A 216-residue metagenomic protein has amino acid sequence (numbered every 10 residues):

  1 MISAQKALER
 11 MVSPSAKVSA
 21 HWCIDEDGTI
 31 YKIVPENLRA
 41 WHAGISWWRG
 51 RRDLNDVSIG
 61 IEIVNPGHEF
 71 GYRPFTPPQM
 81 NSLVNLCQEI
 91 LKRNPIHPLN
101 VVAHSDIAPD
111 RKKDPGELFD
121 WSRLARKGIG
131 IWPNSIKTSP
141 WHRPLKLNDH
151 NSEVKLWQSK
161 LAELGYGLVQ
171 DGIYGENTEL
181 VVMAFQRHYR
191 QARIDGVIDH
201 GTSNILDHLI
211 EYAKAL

Functional and structural regions predicted by a protein language model:
M1-L99: Active-site-adjacent loop/helix surface patches within enzyme catalytic domains that shape the substrate-binding cleft
M11-P14, E36, L86-N94, R126-G130 (+4 more regions): Structured segments of extracytoplasmic/periplasmic soluble domains in secreted or envelope-associated proteins
C23, E117-P140: Acidic, His- and aromatic-enriched active-site or binding-groove loops in soluble protein domains that engage sugars
W48, D114-E117: A charge-rich, low-complexity, intrinsically flexible signal that marks solvent-exposed coils, linkers, repeats
E69-R73, P109-R111, V169, R193: A generic structural signal for short coil/turn motifs at secondary-structure boundaries
F70, K112-D114, M183, D207: Short, function-defining helix-loop hinge/capping sites that tune catalysis or transport
I96-R111: Acidic/histidine-rich, metal-coordinating catalytic segments
P144-L216: Short acidic, glycine/serine/threonine-rich helix-capping segments at coil-helix boundaries
